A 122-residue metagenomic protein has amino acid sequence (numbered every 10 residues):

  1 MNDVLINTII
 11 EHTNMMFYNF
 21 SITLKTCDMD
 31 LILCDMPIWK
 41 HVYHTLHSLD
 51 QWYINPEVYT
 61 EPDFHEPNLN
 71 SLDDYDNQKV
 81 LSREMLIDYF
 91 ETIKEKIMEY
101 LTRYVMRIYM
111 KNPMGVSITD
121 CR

Functional and structural regions predicted by a protein language model:
M1-T8, S48-Y100, Y104-S117: Short, helix-capping/interhelical loops that line the mouth of catalytic, cofactor-, or ligand-binding pockets
H12, M16-T23, S48, I93-K96: Amphipathic, well-ordered alpha-helical segments in soluble domains
L24-M29: Short, solvent-exposed, charged loop/turn and helix-capping segments that join or cap alpha-helices on peripheral
H44: Histidine-centered divalent metal-coordination motifs
I118-R122: Short, active-site-adjacent segments that bind or coordinate small-molecule cofactors and metal centers
